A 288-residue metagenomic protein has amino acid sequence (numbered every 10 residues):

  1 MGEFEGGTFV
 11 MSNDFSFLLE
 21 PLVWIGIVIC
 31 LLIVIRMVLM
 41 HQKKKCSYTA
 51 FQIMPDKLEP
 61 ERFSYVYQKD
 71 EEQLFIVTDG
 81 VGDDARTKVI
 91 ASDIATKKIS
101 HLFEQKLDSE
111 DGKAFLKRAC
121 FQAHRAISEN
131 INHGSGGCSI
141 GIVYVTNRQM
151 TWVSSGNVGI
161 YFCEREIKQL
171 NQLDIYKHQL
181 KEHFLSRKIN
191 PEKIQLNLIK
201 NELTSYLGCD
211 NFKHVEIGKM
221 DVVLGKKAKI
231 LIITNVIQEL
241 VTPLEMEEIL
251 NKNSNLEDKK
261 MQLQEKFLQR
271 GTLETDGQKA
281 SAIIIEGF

Functional and structural regions predicted by a protein language model:
G2-F288: PP2C/PPM-type serine/threonine phosphatase catalytic domain
